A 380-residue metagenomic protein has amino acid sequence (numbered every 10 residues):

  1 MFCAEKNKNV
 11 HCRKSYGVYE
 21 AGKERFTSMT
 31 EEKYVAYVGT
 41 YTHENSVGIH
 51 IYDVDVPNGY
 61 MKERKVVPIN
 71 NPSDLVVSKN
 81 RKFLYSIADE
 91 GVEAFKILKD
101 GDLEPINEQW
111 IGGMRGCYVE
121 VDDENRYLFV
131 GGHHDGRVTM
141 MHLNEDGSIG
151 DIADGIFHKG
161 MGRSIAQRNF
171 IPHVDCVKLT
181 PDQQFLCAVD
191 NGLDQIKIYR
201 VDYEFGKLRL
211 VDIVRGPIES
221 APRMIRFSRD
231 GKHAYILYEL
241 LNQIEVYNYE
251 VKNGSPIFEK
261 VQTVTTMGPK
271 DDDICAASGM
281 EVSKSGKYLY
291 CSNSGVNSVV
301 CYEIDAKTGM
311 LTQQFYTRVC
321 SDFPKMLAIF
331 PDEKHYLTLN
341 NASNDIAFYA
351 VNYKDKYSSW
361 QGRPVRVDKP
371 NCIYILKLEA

Functional and structural regions predicted by a protein language model:
T30-E32, S78-R81, D123-E124, P181-D182 (+4 more regions): Residue-level detector of Asp-centered blade-edge/turn motifs that repeat once per structural unit in beta-propeller
Y41, D89, H133, L143 (+6 more regions): Short loop/turn segments immediately following the C-termini of beta-strands
D53-N58, F95-G101, M141-G150, R200-G206 (+3 more regions): Short loop/turn segments immediately following beta-strands, especially the blade-tip and inter-blade linker loops
K65-N70, E108-G112, Q167-N169, V214-I218 (+3 more regions): Surface loop/turn motifs at the tips and blade-to-blade linkers of beta-strand repeat domains
P105-C176: Asp-box/WD-like beta-propeller blade repeats and closely related beta-sheet repeat scaffolds
A153-N169, V261-D272, V365-L378: Surface-exposed loop and turn segments in beta-propeller and other repeat-based domains that flank or scaffold
